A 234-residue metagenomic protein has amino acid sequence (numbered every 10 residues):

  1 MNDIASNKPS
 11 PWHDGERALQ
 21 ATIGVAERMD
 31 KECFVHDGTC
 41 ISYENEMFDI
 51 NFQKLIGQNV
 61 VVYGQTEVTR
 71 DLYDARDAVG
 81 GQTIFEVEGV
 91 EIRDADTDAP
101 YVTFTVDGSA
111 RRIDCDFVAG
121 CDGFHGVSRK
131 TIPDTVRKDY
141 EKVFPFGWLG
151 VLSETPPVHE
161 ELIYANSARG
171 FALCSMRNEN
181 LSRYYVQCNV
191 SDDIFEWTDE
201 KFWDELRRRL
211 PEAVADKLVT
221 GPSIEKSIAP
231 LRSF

Functional and structural regions predicted by a protein language model:
N2-V79, I84, E91-T97: Active-site-adjacent segment of FAD-dependent monooxygenases/related oxidoreductases
D74, V79-L231: Conserved FAD-binding catalytic core of PHBH/FMO-like flavoproteins
F234: Active-site-proximal helix/loop microenvironment of the serine DD-peptidase/beta-lactamase transpeptidase fold
